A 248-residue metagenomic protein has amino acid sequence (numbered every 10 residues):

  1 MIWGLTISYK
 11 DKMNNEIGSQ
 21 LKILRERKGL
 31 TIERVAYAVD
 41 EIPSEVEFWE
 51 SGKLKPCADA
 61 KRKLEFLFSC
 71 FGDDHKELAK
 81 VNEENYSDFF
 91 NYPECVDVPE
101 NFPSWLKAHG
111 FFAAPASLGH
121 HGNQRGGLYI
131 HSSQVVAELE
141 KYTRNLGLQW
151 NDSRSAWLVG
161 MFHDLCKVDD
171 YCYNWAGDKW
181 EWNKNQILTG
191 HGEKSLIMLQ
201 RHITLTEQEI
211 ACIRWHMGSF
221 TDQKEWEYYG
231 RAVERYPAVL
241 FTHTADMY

Functional and structural regions predicted by a protein language model:
N15, R25-R27, K55: Short amphipathic helical patch at the helix-1/turn junction of helix-turn-helix
S19-A38: Short basic helix-loop element that most often maps to the first helix and adjoining turn of HTH DNA-binding modules
L21, V35-A36, V46-W49, I213: Conserved hydrophobic/aromatic packing and binding residues within compact polymer-binding modules
D40, C57-H75: DNA major-groove recognition helix of helix-turn-helix/homeodomain DNA-binding modules
D40-P56, N183: Recognition helix of helix-turn-helix/homeodomain-like DNA-binding domains that insert into the DNA major groove
D74-W180: Acidic/His-rich, divalent-metal-binding segments that scaffold phosphate/diphosphate chemistry
A156-W157, E193-Q200, T204-Y248: Histidine/acidic-rich helix-loop-helix segments that form or flank divalent-metal centers in metalloenzyme catalytic
